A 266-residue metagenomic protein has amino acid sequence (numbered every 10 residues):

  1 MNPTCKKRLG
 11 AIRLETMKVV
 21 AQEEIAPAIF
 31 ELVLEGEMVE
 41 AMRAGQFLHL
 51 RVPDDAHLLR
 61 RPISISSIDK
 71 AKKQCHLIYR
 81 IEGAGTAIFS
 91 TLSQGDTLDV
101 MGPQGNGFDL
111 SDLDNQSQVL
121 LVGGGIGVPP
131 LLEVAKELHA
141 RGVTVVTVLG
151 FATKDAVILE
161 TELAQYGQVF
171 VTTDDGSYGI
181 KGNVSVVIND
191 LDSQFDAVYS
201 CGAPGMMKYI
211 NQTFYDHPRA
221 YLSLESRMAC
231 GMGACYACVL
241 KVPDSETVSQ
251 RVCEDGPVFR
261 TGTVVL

Functional and structural regions predicted by a protein language model:
N2-D96: Ferredoxin-reductase
R13, S249-L266: Short, basic/aromatic-enriched C-terminal tail that caps enzymatic domains
A21, S67, V171-T173, L222-L224 (+1 more regions): Structural signal for conserved beta-strand scaffold positions within catalytic alpha/beta enzyme cores
A84-R227: FNR/FR-type flavoprotein reductase catalytic core
G205, E225-P257: Local cysteine-cluster metal-coordination motifs and their immediate loop/turn environment, predominantly Fe-S cluster
